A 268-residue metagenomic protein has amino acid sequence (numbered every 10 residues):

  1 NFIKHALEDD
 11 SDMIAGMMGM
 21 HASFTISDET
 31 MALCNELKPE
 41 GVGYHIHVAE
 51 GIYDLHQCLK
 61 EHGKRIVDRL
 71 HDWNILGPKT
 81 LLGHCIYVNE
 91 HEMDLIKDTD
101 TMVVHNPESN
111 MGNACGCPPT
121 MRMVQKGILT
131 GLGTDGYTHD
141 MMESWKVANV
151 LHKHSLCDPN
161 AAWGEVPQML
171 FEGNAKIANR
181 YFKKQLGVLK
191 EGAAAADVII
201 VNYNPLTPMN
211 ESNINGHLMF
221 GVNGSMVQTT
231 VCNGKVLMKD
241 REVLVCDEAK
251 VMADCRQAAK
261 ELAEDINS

Functional and structural regions predicted by a protein language model:
N1-I86: Metal-coordinating catalytic core of metallo-dependent amide/deamination hydrolases
M18, H47, L82, I96 (+6 more regions): Divalent metal-coordination and catalytic microenvironments
E29-E40, I96-P107, Q257-D265: Short, electropositive alpha-helical surface patch
A32, D68, M93-D94, M121 (+1 more regions): Alpha-helical segments flanking ligand/cofactor-binding loops in enzyme cores
I52-K64, E92-K97, A114-M123, T138-L156: Histidine/acidic-residue-rich catalytic or RNA/ligand-binding cores of hydrolases and nuclease-related proteins
D72-I75, K79, M121-N204, V222: His/Asp/Glu-enriched, well-ordered alpha-helical/loop segment that forms or immediately abuts the divalent-metal
V88-H91, L95-L129, G133: A conserved active-site cap/scaffold subdomain adjacent to cofactor or substrate pockets
L170-S268: Active-site microenvironment of metallo-dependent hydrolases
